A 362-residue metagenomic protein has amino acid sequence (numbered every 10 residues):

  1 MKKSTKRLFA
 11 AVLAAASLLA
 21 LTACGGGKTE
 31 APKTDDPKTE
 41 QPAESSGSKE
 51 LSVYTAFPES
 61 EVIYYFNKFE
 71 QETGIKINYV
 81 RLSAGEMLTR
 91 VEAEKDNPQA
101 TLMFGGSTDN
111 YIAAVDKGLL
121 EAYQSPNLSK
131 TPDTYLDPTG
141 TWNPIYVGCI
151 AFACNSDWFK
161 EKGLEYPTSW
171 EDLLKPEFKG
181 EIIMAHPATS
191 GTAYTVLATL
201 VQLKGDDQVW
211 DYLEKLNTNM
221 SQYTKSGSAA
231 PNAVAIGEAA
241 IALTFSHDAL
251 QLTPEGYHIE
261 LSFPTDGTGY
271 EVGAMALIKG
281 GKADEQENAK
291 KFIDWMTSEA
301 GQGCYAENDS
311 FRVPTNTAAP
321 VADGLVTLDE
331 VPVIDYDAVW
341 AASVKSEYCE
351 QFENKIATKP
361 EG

Functional and structural regions predicted by a protein language model:
A20-A23: C-terminal motif of bacterial Sec signal peptides marking the signal peptidase cleavage site
G25-K28: Bacterial signal peptide processing site
E30-S52, N67-T73, K175-E177, E361-G362: Immediate post-signal peptide segment of exported/extracytoplasmic ligand-binding proteins
S52-I63, G85, P98-E238: Extracytoplasmic ligand-binding site segments that recognize negatively charged/polar headgroups
D109-A113, A235, A240-H258: A ligand-binding cleft/hinge motif common to bilobed small-molecule-binding domains
G148, Y212-N217, E255-K279: Periplasmic-binding protein-like
A153-W158, A198, V272-E285, M296 (+1 more regions): A bilobed periplasmic-binding-protein/Venus flytrap-type ligand-binding module shared by bacterial periplasmic
E177-A185, W295-A319: Periplasmic-binding protein-like
